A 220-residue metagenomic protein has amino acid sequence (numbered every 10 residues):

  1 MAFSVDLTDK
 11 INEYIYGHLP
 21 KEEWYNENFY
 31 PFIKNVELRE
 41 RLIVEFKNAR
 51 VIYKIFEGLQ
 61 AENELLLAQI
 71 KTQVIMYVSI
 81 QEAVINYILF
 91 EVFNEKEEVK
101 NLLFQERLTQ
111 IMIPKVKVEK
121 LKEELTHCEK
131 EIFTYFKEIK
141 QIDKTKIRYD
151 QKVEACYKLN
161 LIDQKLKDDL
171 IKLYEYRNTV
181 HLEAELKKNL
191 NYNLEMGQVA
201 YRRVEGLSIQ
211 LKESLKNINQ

Functional and structural regions predicted by a protein language model:
M1-K71: Charged alpha-helical initiation segments
A2, D6, I33, E37-E40 (+8 more regions): Alpha-helix boundary/N-cap detector
Y14, H18, E22-N26, V36 (+8 more regions): Short, flexible helical or helix-coil boundary motifs
L38-R41, E45, M76-Y77, L166-D169 (+2 more regions): Amphipathic alpha-helix face/heptad-repeat signature
V44-K54, S79, A83, E175-T179 (+2 more regions): Generic structural signal for well-ordered, non-membrane alpha-helices
L67-F93: Short, hydrophobic, well-ordered secondary-structure elements
I85-K165, E183, K187: Short non-catalytic regulatory patches outside canonical folded cores
Q151, A155-C156, L161-T179, A184-Q220: Amphipathic, Lys/Arg-enriched alpha-helical patches that create a basic surface for binding polyanionic ligands
